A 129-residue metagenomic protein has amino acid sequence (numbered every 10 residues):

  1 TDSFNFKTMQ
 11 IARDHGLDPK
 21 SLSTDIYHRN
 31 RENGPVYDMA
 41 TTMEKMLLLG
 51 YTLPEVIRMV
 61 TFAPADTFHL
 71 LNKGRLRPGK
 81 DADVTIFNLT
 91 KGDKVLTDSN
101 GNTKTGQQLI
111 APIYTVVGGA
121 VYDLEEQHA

Functional and structural regions predicted by a protein language model:
T1-F6: C-terminal active-site-proximal or functional interface alpha/beta core segments in diverse enzymes
K7-F87: His/Asp/Glu-enriched, well-ordered alpha-helical/loop segment that forms or immediately abuts the divalent-metal
A82-H128: C-terminal cap of metal-dependent C-N hydrolases
